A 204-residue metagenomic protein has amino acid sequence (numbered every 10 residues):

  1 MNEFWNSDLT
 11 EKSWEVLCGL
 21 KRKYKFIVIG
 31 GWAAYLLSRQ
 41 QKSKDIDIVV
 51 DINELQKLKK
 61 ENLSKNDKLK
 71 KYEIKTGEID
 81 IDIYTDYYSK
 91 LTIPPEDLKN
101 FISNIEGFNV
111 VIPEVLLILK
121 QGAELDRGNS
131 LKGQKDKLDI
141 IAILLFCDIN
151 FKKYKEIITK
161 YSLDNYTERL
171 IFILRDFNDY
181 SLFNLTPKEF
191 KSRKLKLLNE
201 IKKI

Functional and structural regions predicted by a protein language model:
M1-I204: Compositionally biased terminal segments of proteins
